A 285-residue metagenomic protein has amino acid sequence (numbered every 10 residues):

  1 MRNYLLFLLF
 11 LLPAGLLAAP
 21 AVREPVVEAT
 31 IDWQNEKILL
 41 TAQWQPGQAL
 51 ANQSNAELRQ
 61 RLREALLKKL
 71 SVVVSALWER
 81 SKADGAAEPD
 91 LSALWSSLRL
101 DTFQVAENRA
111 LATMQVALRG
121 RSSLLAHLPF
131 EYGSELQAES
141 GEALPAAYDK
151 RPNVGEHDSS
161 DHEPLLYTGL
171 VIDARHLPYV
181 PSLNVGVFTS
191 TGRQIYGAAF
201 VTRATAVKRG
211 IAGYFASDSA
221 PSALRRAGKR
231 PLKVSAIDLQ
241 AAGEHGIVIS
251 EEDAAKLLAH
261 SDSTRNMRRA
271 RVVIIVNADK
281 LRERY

Functional and structural regions predicted by a protein language model:
Y4-P13: Sec-dependent N-terminal signal peptides
A18-Y285: Domain-level marker for long, solvent-exposed, non-transmembrane regions
